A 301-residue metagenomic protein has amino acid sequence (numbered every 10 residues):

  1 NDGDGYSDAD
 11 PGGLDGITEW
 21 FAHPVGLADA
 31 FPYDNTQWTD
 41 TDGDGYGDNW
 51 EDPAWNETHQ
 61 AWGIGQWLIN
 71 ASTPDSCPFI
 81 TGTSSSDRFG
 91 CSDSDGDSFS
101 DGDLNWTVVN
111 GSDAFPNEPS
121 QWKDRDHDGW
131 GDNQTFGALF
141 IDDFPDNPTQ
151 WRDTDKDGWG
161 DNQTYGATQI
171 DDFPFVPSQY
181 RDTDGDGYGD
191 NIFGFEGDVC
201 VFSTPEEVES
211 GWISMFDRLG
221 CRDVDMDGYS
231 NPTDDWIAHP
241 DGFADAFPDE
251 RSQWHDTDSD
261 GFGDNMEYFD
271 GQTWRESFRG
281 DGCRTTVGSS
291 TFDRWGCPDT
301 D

Functional and structural regions predicted by a protein language model:
N1-D301: Extracellular calcium-associated, cysteine-rich motifs in secreted modular proteins
